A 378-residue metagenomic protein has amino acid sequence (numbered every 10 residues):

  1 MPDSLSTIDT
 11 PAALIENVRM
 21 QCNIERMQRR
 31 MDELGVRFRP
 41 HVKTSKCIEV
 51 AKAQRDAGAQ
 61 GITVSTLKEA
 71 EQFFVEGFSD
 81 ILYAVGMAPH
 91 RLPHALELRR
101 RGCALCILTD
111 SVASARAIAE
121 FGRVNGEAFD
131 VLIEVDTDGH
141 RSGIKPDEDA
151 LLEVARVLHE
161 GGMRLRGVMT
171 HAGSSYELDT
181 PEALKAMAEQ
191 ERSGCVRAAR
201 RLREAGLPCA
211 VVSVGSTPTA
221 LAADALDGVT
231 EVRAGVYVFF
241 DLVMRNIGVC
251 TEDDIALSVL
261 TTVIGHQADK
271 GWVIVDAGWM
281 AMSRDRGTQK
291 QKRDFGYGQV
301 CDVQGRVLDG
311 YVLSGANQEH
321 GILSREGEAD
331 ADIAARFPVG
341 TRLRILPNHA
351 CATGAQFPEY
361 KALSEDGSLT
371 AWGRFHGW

Functional and structural regions predicted by a protein language model:
M1-I15: Generic N-terminal amphipathic, Lys/Arg-enriched alpha-helix
R19-V50, T63: N-terminal glycine-rich anion-binding loops that anchor highly charged ligand groups
M20, K43, F73, I133 (+5 more regions): Conserved, mostly hydrophobic/aromatic
H41-E177: Active-site-proximal beta-alpha core segment in soluble small-molecule metabolic enzymes
T137-T251: Active-site loop/helix belt of alpha/beta enzymes
T219-V300: Active-site loop ensemble at the mouth of alpha/beta enzyme cores that anchors a bound cofactor
A268-W378: C-terminal accessory subdomain/extension
